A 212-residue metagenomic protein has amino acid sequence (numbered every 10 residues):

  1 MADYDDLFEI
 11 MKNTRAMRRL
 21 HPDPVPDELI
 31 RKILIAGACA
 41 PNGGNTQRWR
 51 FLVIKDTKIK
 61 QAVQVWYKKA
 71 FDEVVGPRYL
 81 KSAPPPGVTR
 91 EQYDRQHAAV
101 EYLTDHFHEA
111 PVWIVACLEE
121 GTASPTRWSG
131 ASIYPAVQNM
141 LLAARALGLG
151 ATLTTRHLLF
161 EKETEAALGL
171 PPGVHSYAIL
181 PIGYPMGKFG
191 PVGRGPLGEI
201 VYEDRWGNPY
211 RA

Functional and structural regions predicted by a protein language model:
D3, M17, H175-A212: C-terminal helix-cap and adjacent tail motif
D6-D23: Generic N-terminal amphipathic, Lys/Arg-enriched alpha-helix
I10, W113-V115, I179-P181: Conserved hydrophobic/aromatic beta-strand scaffold that supports enzyme active sites
I33-A38, V112-I114, E119-A166: Small-aliphatic-rich amphipathic alpha-helix that forms the alpha element of a beta-alpha
C39-T46: Glycine-rich phosphate/pyrophosphate-binding beta-alpha loops
T46-K55, A146: Short loop-to-beta-strand entry elements in the cores of soluble alpha/beta enzymes
V53-A131: Glycine/small-residue-rich phosphate/adenosyl-binding loop
E165-Y177: Short, electropositive alpha-helical surface patch
